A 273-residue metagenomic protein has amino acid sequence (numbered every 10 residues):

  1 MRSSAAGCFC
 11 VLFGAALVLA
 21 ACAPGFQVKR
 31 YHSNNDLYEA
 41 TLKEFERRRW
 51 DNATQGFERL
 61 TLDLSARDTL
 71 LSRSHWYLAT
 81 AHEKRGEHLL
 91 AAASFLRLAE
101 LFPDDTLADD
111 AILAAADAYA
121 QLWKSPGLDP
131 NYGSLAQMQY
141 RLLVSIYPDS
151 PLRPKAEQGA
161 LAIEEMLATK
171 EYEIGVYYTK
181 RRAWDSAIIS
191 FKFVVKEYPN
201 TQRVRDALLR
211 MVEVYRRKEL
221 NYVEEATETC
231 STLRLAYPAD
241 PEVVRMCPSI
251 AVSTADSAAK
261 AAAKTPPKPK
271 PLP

Functional and structural regions predicted by a protein language model:
M1-C22: Sec-dependent bacterial lipoprotein signal peptides
A21-P273: Acidic, polar-rich low-complexity tracts and alpha-helical solenoid repeat scaffolds
